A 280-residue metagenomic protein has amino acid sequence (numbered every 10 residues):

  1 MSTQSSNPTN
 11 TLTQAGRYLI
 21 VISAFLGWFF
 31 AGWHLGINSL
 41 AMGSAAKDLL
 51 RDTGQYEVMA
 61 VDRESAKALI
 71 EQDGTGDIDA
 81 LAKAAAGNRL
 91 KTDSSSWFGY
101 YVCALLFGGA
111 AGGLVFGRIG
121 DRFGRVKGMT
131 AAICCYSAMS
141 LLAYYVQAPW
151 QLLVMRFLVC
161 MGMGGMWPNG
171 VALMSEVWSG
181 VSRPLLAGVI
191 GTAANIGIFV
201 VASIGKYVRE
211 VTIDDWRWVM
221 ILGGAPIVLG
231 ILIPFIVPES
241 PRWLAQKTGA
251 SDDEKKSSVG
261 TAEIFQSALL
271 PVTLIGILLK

Functional and structural regions predicted by a protein language model:
M1-K280: Transmembrane-helix signature of 12-pass secondary carriers
